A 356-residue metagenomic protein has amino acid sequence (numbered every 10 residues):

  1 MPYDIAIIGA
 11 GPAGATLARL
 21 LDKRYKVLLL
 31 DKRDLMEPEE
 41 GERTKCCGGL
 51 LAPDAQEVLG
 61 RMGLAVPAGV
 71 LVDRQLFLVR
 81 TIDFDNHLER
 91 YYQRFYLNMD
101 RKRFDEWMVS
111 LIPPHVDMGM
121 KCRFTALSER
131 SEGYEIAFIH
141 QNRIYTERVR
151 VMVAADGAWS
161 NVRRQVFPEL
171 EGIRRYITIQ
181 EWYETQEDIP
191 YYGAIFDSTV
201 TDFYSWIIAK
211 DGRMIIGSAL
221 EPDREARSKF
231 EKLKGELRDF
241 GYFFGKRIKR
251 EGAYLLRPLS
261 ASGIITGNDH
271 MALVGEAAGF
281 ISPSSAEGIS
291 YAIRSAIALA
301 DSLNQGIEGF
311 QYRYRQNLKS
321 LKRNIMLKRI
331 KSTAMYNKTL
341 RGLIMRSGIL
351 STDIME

Functional and structural regions predicted by a protein language model:
M1-I5: Extreme N-terminal starter segment of soluble prokaryotic enzymes
A6, L20-K45: Glycine-rich FAD pyrophosphate-binding loop
G9-G11: Glycine-rich Rossmann-fold phosphate-binding loop(s) that bind the pyrophosphate of adenine dinucleotide cofactors
G14-A15: N-terminal Rossmann-fold NAD(P) dinucleotide-binding loop
E57-R61, A65-Q165, G172-Y176: Conserved N-terminal helical subregion
A126, R224-L299, E308: FAD/FMN-dependent oxidoreductases across multiple families
Y145, V151, W159-K234: Conserved FAD-binding catalytic core of PHBH/FMO-like flavoproteins
D301-E356: C-terminal helical "tail/cap" subdomain of flavin- and related membrane-associated enzymes
